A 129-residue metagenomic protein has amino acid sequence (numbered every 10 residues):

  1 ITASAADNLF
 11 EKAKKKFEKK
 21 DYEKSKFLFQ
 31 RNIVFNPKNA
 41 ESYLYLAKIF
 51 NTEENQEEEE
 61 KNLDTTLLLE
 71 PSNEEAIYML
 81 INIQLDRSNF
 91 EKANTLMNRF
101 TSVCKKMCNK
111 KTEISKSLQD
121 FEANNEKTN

Functional and structural regions predicted by a protein language model:
D7-F35: Alpha-helical segment of the N-proximal tetratricopeptide repeat
E18-K19, T52-E53, D86, V103 (+1 more regions): Register position in tetratricopeptide repeats
Q30-V34, D64-L68, S102: Conserved structural position within tetratricopeptide repeats
Y45, M79, E113-S117: Canonical tetratricopeptide repeat
